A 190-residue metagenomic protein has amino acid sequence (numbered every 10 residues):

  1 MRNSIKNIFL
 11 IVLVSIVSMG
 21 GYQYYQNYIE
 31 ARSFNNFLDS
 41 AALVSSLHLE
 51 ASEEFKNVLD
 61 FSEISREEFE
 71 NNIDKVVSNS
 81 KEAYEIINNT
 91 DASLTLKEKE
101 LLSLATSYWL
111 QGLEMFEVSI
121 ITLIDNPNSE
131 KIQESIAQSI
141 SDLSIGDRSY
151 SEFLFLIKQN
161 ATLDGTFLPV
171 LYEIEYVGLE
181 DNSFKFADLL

Functional and structural regions predicted by a protein language model:
M1-L13: N-terminal Sec-pathway targeting helices
V14-D39: Transmembrane signal-anchor/signal-peptide helices with a preference for the extracytoplasmic
Q26-E30, F61, T122: Perimembrane helix-loop junctions in membrane proteins
Q26-I29, N128-K131, S135: Non-membrane alpha-helical secondary structure
D39-I121, K131-F153: Alpha-helical segments in soluble extracytoplasmic regions
L123-P127: Solvent-exposed N-terminal domain segments of exported/luminal and surface proteins
S135-L190: Extracytoplasmic/periplasmic C-terminal soluble domains
